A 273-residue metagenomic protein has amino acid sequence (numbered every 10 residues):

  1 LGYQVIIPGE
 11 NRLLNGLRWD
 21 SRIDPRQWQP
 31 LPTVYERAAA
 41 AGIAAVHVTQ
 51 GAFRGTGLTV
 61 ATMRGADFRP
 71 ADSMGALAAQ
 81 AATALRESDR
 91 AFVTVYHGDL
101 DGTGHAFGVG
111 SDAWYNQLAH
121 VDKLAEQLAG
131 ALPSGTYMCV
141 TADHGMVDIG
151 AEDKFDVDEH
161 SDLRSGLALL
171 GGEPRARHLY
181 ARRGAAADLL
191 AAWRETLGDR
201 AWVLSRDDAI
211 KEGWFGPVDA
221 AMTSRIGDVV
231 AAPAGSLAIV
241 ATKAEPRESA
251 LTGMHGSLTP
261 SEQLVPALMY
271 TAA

Functional and structural regions predicted by a protein language model:
L1-A273: Feature captures the catalytic ectodomains and active-site-proximal regions of enzymes that hydrolyze or transfer
